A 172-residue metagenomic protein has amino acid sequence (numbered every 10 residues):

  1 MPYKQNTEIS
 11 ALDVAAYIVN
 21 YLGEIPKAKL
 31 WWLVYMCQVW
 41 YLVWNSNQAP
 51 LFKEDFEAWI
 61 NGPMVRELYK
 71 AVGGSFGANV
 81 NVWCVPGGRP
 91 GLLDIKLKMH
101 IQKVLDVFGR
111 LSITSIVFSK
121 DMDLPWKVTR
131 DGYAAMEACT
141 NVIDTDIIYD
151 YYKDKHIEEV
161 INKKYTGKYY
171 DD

Functional and structural regions predicted by a protein language model:
M1-D172: Domain-edge interaction signal
